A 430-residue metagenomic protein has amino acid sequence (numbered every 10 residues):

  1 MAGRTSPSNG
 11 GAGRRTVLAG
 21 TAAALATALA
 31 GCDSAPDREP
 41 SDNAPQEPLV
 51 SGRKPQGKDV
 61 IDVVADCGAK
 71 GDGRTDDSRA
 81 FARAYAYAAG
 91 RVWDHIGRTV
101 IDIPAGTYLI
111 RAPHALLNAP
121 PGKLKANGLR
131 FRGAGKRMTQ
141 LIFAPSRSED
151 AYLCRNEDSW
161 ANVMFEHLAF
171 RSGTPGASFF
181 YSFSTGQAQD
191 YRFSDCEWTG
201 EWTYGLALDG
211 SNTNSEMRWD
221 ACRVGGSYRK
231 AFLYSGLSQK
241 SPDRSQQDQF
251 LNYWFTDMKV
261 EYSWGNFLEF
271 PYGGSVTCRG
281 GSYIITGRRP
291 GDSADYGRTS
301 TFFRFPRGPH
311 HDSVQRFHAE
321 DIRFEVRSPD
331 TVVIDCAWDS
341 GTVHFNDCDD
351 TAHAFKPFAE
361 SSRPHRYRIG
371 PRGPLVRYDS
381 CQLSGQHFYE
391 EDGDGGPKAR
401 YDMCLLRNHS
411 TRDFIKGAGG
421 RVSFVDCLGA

Functional and structural regions predicted by a protein language model:
M1-A12, A22-L29: N-terminal secretory signal peptides
G10, T16, G31-K58: C-terminal segment of N-terminal export signals and the immediately downstream linker at the start of the mature
G57, I61-A80, N127-G176: Right-handed parallel beta-helix/beta-spiral solenoid domain characteristic of secreted/periplasmic
A82-R130, A134-S148, F170: N-terminal extracellular ligand-recognition/capping segment immediately after the signal peptide
R98-V100, A105-T107, P113, G128-R130 (+17 more regions): Detector for repetitive beta-architecture
P104, R132-A134, A144, E166 (+22 more regions): Feature marks extracellular polysaccharide-active and adherence modules
A112-A115, Q140-E149, G173-F180, E201-L208 (+7 more regions): Short glycine/acidic-rich loop motifs that flank beta-strands on beta-rich extracellular proteins
M164-W254, K259: Right-handed parallel beta-helix
